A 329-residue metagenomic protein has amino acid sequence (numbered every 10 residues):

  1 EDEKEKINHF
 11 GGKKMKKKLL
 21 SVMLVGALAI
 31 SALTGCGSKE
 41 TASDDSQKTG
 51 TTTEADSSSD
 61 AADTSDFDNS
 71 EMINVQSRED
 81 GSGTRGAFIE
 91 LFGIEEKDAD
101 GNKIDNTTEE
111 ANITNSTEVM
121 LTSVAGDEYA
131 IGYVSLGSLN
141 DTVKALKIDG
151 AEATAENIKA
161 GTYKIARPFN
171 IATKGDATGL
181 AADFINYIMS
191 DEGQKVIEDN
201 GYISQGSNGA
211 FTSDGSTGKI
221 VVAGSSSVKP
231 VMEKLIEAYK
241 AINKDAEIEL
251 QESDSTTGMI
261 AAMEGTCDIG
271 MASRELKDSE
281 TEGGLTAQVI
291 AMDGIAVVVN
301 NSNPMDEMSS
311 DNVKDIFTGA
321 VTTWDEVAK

Functional and structural regions predicted by a protein language model:
E1-K14: Short, Lys/Arg-enriched N-terminal segments with co-localized hydrophobic residues within the first ~10-30 amino acids
K14-V22: Bacterial N-terminal signal peptides that target proteins for export
G26-I30: Core hydrophobic alpha-helical transmembrane segments of single-pass membrane proteins
S31-G35: C-terminal motif of bacterial Sec signal peptides marking the signal peptidase cleavage site
G37-K329: Exported/periplasmic ABC-transporter solute-binding proteins
